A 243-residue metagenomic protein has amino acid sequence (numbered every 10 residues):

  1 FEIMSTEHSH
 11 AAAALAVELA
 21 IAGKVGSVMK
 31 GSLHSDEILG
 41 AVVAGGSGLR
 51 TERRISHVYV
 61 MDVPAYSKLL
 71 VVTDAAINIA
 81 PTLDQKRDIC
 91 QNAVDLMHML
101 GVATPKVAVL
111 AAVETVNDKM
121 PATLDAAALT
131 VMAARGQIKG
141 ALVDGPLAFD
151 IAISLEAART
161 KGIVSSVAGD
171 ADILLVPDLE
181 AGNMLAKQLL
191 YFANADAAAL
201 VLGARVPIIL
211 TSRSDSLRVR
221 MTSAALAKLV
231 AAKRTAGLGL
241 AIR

Functional and structural regions predicted by a protein language model:
F1-V167, D172-R243: Anion-binding alpha/beta catalytic cores of soluble intermediary-metabolism enzymes, centered on
